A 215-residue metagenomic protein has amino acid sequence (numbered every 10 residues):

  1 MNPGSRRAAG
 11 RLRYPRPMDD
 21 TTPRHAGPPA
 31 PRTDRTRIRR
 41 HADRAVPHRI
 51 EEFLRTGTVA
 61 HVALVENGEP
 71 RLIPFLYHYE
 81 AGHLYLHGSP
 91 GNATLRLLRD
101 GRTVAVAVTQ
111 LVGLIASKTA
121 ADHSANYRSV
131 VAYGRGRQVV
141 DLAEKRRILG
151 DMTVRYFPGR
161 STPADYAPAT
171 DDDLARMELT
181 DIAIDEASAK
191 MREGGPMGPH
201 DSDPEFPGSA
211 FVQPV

Functional and structural regions predicted by a protein language model:
R11-R35, V140-V215: C-terminal edge-of-domain segments
R16, D20, R24-A30, P90-D151: Short, structured beta-strand-loop surface elements
A30-Y85: An N-terminal domain-cap segment
H61-E66, T94, K118-A120, G136-D141 (+1 more regions): Short helix-to-loop capping/linker segments positioned immediately adjacent to catalytic or ligand/cofactor-binding
L76-H78, R99, A183: Well-ordered beta-strand positions
H83, T103, R135, E186-S188: Structural motif
